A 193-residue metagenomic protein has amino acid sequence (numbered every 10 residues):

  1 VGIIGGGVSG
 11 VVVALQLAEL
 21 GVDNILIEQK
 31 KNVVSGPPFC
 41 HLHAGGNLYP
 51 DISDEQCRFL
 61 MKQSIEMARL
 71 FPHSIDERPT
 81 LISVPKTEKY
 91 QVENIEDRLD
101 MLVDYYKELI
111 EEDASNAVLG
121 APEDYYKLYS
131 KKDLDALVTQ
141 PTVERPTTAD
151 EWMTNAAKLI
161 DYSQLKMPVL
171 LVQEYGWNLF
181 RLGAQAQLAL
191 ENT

Functional and structural regions predicted by a protein language model:
V1, G5, S9, I52-E55 (+2 more regions): Conserved aromatic-histidine-acidic binding/catalytic patches
V1-I25: N-terminal Rossmann-like FAD-binding beta1-loop-alpha1 element of flavoenzymes
I4, I27, S83-V84, V172: Short hydrophobic segments within beta-strands
V11-L20, P38-L42, H73-R78: Active-site substrate-recognition segment that forms the wall of the catalytic cavity or substrate channel
A18-P38: Glycine-rich FAD pyrophosphate-binding loop
H41-E151: Dinucleotide-binding Rossmann-like beta1-alpha1 core, especially the glycine-rich loop that anchors the ADP
T148-I160: FAD-binding beta-loop-beta segment adjacent to the flavin cofactor pocket
D161-T193: Helical element adjacent to the flavin cofactor pocket in flavoenzyme catalytic cores
